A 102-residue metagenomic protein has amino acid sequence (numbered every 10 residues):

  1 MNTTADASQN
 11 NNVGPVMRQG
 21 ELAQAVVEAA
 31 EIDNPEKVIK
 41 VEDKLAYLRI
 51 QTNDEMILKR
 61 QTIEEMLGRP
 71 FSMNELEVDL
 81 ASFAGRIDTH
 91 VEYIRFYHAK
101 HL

Functional and structural regions predicted by a protein language model:
T4-N12: A short, surface-exposed helix-loop junction/capping segment
G14-L22: Short, surface-exposed ligand-recognition loops at beta-strand->loop->(often short) alpha-helix junctions that present
Q19, N34, D54-M56: Beta-strand elements of well-folded, non-transmembrane domains
E28-E36: Short, intrinsically disordered, mixed-charge
I39-D43: Short beta-strand
K44-Y47, Q51-L102: Helix-rich interaction surfaces within compact, conserved domain-sized segments that mediate assembly or partner
